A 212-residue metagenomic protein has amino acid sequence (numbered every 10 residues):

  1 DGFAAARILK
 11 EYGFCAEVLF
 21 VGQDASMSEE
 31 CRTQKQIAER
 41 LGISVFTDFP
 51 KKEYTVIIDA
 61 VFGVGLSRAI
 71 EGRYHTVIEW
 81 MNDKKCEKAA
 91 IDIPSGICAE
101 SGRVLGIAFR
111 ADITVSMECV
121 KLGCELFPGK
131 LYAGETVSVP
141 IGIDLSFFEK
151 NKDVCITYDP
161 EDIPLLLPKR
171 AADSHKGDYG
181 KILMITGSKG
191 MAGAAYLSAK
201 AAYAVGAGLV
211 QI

Functional and structural regions predicted by a protein language model:
D1-I57, F62, S67-G72: A cross-family phosphate/adenosyl-ligand binding-site feature
D1-V18, S28, R32, C124-I212: Small-residue (G/A/S/T)-rich helix-start motifs and N-terminal tracts that mark the onset
Y12, L41, D83-K84, V205: Alpha-helix C-cap/termination motif
F20-G22, S116-E118, T186: Short beta-strand/turn micro-motifs composed of small residues that flank or help shape donor/cofactor-binding pockets
K35, F49, L105-I107, P128-G129 (+1 more regions): Short secondary-structure boundary/capping segments
R40-F46, E71, S95-A99, D162-P168: Short gly/ser/thr-rich secondary-structure transition/capping motifs
Y54-V56, V61-K152: Internal gly/pro-rich beta-alpha loop/helix module that stabilizes soluble enzyme cofactors or their anionic handles
